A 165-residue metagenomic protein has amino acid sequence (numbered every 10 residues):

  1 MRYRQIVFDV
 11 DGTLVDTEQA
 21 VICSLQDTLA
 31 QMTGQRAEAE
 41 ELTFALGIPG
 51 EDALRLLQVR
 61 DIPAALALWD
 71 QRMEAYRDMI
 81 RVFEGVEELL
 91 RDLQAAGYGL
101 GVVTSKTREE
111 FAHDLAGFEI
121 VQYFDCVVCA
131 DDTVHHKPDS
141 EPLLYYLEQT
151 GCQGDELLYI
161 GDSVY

Functional and structural regions predicted by a protein language model:
M1, A95-Y98, T150-E156: Glycine-rich phosphate-binding loop signature in dinucleotide/nucleotide-binding domains
R2-D92, A96: N-terminal helical cap/lid subdomain that shapes the substrate entry/recognition surface in HAD-like hydrolases
Q5-V7, G101, L158: Hydrophobic "anchor" residues on beta-strands that sit immediately upstream of conserved functional sites
L14, V82, L100, H135 (+1 more regions): Conserved SAM-binding loop
D16-T17, A45, V102-V103, G161-D162: Small/polar loops that bind or transfer phosphate-bearing groups
L25, L89-L115: Substrate-recognition element of Asp-dependent hydrolases with the DxDx(T/V) motif
M79, T107-I160, V164-Y165: Substrate-recognition "cap/lid" segment bordering the active-site pocket of phosphatases
